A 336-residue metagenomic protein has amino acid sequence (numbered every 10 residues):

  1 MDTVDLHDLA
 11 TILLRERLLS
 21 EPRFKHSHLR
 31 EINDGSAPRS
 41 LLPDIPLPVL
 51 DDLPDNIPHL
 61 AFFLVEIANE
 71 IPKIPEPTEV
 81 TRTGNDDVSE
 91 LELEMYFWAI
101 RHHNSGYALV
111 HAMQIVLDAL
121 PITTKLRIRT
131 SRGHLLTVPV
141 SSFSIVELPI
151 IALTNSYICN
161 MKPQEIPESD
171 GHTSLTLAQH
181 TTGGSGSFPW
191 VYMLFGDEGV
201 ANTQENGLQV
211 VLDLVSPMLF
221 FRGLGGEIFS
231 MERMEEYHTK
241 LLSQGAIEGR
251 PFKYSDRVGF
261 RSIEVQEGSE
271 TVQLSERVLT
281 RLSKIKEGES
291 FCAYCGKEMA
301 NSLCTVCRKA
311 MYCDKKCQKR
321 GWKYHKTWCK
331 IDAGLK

Functional and structural regions predicted by a protein language model:
M1-K336: Short alpha-helical interaction motifs and adjacent low-complexity tails used for partner binding in regulatory proteins
